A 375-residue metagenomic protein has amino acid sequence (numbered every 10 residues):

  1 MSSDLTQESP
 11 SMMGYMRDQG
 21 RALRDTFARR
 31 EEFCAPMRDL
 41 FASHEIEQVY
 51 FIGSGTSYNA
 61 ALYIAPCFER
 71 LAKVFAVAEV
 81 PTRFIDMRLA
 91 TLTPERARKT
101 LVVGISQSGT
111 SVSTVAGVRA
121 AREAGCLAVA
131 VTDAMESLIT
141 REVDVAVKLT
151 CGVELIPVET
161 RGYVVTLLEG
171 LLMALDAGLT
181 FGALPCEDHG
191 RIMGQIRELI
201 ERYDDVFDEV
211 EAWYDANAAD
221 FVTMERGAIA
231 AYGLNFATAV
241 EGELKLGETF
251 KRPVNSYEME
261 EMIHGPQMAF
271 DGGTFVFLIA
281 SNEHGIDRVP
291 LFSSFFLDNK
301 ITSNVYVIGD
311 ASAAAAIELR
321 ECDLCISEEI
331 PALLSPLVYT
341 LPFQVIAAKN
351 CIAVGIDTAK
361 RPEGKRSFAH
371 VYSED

Functional and structural regions predicted by a protein language model:
M1-L5: Short, contiguous pre-domain boundary segments
E8-E47, V145-V147, V153-F275, V354-D375: Active-site phosphate/pyrophosphate-binding segments
S9-M12, G55-I64, A239-E241, K245-E248 (+1 more regions): Conserved phosphate/anionic-ligand binding catalytic regions in large, soluble enzymes, centered on
F33, A42-E198, Y232, G273 (+2 more regions): Glycine-rich phosphate-binding loops that contact phosphosugars or nucleotide phosphates
D323-I352: Internal helix-turn-beta structural module
